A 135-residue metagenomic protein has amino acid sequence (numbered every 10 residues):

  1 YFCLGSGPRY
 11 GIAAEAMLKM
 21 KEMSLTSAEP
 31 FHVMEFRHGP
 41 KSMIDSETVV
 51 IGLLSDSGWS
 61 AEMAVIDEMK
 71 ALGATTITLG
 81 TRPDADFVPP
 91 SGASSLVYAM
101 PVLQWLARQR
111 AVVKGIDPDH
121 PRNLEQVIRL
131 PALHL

Functional and structural regions predicted by a protein language model:
Y1-L135: A SIS-like phosphosugar-recognition module
